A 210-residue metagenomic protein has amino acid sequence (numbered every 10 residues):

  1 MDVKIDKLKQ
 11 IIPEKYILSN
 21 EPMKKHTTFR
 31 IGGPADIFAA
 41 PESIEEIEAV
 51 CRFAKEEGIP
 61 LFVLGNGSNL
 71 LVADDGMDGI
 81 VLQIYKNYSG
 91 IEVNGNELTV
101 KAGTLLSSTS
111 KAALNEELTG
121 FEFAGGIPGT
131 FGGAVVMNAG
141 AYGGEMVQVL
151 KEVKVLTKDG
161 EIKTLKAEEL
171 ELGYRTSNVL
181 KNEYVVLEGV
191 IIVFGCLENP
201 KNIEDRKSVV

Functional and structural regions predicted by a protein language model:
D2-F131: Anion-binding (especially nucleotide phosphate/pyrophosphate-binding) glycine-rich loop and adjoining beta-alpha core
L18-S19, K25-T28, L156-T157, I162-V210: Phosphate/pyrophosphate- and phosphate-bearing ligand-binding catalytic cores of soluble enzymes
G32-G33, A39-I44, L71-S89, V136-K166 (+1 more regions): Structural signature of FAD isoalloxazine-binding scaffolds in flavoprotein oxidoreductases
Q83, F121-G132, E183-V186, V190-E198: Short flexible/disordered coil segments
Q83, K101-K111, G140-G144, I162-E169 (+1 more regions): Noncatalytic linker/hinge segments flanking ATPase motor cores
A112, E152, I192: Active-site catalytic microenvironments for nucleophilic, acid-base chemistry
T119, V149, E168-L170: Short beta-strand or tight-loop elements that sit immediately N-terminal to catalytic metal-binding acidic residues
